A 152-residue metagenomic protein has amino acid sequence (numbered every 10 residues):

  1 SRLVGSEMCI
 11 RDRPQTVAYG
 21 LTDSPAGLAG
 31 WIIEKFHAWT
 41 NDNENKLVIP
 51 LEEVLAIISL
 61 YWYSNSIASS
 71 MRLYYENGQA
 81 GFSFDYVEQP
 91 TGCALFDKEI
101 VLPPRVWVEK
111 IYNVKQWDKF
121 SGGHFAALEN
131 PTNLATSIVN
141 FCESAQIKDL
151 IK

Functional and structural regions predicted by a protein language model:
S1-G5, C9-I10: Single conserved hydrophobic/aromatic residue that forms the stacking wall/gate of nucleotide- or nucleobase-binding
R11-K152: C-terminal subdomain of alpha/beta-hydrolase-fold enzymes, centered on the catalytic histidine and its supporting
